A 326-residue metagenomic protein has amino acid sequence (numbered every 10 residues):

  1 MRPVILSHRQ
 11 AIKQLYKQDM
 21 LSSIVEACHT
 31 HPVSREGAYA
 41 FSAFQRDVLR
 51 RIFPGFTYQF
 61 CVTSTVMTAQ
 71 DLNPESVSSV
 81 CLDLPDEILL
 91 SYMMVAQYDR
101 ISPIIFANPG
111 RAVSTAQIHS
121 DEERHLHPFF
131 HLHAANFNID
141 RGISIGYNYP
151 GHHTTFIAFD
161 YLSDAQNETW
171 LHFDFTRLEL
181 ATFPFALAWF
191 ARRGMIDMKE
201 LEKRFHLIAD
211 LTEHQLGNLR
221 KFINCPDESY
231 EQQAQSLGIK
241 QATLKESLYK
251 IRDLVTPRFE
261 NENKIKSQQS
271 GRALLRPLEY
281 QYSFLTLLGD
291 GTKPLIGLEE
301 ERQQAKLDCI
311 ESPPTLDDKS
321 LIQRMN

Functional and structural regions predicted by a protein language model:
R2, R9-L15, L21-S22, S163-E202 (+1 more regions): Juxtadomain coupling helices with adjacent low-complexity linkers
V4-H153, Y161-D164, K319: Regulatory input/activation interfaces that engage signals or partners
F56-F60, W189-R193, F259: Long, hydrophobic, amphipathic alpha-helical segments used as structural scaffolds
F129, I139, A181-W189, F222-I223 (+1 more regions): Extended low-polarity, hydrophobic cluster-rich segments
F137-R193, D290-Q323: General nucleic-acid-binding
T176-F185, Y230, L237-Q269: Charge-rich, low-complexity terminal tails
K199-D253, A305-N326: Helix-turn-helix DNA-binding segment
K250-N326: Basic, Lys/Arg-enriched C-terminal extension of HTH/homeodomain DNA-binding domains
